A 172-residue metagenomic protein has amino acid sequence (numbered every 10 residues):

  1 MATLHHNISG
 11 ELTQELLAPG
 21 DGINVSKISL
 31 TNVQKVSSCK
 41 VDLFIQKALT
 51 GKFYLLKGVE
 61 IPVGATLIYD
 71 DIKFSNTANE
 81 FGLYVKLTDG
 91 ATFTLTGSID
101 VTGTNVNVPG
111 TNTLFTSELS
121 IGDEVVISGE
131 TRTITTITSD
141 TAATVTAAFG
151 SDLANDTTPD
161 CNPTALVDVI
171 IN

Functional and structural regions predicted by a protein language model:
M1-I23, K27, T31-V33, L87-T92 (+1 more regions): C-terminal interaction-tip segments
G10-L12, P62-Y69, T102-V108: Solvent-exposed, conformationally flexible loop/turn segments
V25-K27, S38-D42, E118-E124, T164-L166: Exposed beta-strand and adjacent loop surfaces of beta-rich binding modules that mediate intermolecular recognition
V33-K35, F149: Short, acidic/polar linear motifs in exposed loop/turn regions
V36-G51: Short, surface-exposed beta-strand/strand-loop-strand elements in extracellular ectodomains
A48-L87: Intrinsically disordered, low-complexity Pro/Gly/Ser/Thr-rich segments with frequent PxxP/GP/PP motifs and embedded
A91-N162: Autoprocessing Asn-cyclization modules and mimics
